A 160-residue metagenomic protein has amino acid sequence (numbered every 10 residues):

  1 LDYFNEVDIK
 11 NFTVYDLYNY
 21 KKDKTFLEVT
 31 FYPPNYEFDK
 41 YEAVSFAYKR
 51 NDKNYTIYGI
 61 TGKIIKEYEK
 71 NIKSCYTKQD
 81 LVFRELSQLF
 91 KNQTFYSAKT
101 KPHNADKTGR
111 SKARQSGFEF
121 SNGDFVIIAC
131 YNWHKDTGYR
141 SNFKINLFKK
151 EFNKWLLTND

Functional and structural regions predicted by a protein language model:
L1-T25, G59-D160: Non-cytosolic coordination micro-motifs
K10, P33-K40, Y48-D52, S74 (+1 more regions): Alpha-helix initiation/capping motif
D16-S45: Charged, low-complexity intrinsically disordered tails and linkers
D39-N51, D124-K135: Broad, structure-driven detector of short, well-ordered beta-strand segments within folded domains
Y41, Y55-I57, A113: Extracytoplasmic
K49-K63: A basic- and aromatic-enriched beta-loop-alpha substructure that forms the phosphate/nucleotide- and DNA/RNA-contacting
